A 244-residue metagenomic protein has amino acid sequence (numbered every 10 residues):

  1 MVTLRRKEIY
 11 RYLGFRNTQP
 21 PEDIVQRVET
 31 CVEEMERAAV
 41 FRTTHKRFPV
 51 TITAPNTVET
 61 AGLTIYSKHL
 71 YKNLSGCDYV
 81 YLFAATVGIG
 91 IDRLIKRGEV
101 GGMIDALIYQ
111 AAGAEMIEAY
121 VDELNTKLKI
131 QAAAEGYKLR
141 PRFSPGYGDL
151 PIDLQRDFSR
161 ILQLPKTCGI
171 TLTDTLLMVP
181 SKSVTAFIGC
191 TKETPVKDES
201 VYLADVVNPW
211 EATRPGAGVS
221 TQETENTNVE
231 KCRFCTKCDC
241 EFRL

Functional and structural regions predicted by a protein language model:
M1-Y109: Active-site helix-to-loop segments that bind/position phosphate- or nucleotide-bearing substrates and donors across
D23-Q26, T30, E115, A119 (+1 more regions): Conserved active-site and cofactor/substrate-binding residues in soluble primary-metabolism enzymes
V25, F41-V50, L128-F143: Flexible, glycine/charged-enriched surface loops at secondary-structure junctions
V32-A39, N125-L128, A132, T236: Structural signal for hydrophobic packing residues in well-ordered secondary-structure cores of soluble enzyme domains
I91-R93, M116, D149-I152: Short, well-ordered, mixed-charge alpha-helical segments that flank or form enzyme active sites
I104-T126: Compact, glycine/acidic-enriched structural inserts
E135-L244: Short terminal or interdomain "cap/linker" segment that borders an active site or interface and mediates
